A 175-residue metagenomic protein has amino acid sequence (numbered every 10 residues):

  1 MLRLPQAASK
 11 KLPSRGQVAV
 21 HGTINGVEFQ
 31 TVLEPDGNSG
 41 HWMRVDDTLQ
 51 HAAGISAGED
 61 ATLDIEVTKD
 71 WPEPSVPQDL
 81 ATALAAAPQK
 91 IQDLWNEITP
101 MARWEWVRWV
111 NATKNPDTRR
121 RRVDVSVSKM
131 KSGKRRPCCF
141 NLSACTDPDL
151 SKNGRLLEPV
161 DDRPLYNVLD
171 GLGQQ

Functional and structural regions predicted by a protein language model:
M1-R44, T48-H51: A positional/architectural concept
G58-D60: Loop/turn positions that initiate beta-strands
D64-L94, E105-R108, R121-V127, K131-P148 (+1 more regions): Surface-exposed, charge/polar-rich loops and edge strands
T118: Recognition helix of helix-turn-helix DNA-binding domains
